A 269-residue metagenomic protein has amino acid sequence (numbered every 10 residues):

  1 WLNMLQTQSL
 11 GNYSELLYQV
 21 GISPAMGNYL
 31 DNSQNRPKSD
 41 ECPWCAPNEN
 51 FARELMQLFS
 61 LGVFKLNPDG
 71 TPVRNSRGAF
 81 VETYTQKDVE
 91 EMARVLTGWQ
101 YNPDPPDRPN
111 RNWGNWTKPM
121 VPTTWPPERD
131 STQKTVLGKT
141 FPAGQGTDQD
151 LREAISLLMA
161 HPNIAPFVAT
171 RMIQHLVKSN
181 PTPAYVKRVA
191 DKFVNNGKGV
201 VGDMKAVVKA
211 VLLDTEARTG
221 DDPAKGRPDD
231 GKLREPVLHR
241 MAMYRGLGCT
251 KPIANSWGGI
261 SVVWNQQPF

Functional and structural regions predicted by a protein language model:
L2-F269: His/Asp/Glu-rich metal/cofactor-coordinating catalytic motifs and the adjacent surface-exposed loops that frame enzyme
